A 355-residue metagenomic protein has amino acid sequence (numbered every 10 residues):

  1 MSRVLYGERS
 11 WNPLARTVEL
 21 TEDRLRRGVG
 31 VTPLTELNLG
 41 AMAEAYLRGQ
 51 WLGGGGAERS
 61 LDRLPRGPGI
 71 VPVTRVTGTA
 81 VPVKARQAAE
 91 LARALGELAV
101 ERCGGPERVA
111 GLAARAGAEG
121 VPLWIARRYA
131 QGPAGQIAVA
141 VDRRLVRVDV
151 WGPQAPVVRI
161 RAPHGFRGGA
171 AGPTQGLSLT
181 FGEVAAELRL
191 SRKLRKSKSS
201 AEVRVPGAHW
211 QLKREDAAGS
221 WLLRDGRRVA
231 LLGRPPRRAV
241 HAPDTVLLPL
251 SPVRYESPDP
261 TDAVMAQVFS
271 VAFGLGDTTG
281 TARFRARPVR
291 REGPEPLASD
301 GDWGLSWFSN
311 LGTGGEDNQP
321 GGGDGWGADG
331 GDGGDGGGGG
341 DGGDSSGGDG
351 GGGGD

Functional and structural regions predicted by a protein language model:
M1-L14, G30, A116, I125-Q131 (+3 more regions): Short, solvent-exposed secondary-structure boundary motifs
M1-T17, L123, A155, A162-R189: Anionic N-terminal interaction surfaces
S10-G55, R192-A208, L212-E215: Phosphoinositide-binding peripheral membrane targeting modules
L14-R26, L39-A43, Q131-A134, A140-L145 (+4 more regions): Short, solvent-exposed coil/turn segments at beta-strand boundaries
D23, A45, V148, Q175-L179 (+3 more regions): One face of beta-strands
V31-L39, S60-L64, V73-T77, P156-H164 (+3 more regions): Short amphipathic beta-strand/extended segments with alternating polar/hydrophobic composition
V31-R63, W151-S178: Acidic, aromatic-enriched beta-alpha/helix-loop junctions
G56-V146, D216-D355: Low-complexity or membrane-interfacial segments used for flexible interactions
